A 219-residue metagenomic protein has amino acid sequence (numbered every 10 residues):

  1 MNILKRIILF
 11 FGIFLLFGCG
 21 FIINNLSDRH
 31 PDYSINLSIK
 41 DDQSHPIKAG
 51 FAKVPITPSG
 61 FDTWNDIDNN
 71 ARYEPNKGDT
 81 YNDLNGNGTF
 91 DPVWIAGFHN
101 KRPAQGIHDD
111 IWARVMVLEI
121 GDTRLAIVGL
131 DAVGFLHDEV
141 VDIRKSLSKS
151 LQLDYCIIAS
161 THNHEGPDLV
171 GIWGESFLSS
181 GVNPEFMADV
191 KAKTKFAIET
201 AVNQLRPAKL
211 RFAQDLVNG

Functional and structural regions predicted by a protein language model:
N2-I3, I111: Short alpha-helical segments used as structural interaction elements across diverse proteins
I3-L4, F51: Intrinsically disordered, low-complexity sequence elements enriched in Ser/Thr/Gly/Pro
L4-L26: N-terminal type II signal-anchor transmembrane helix that functions as the membrane-insertion/stop-transfer segment
G20-G219: Conserved beta-alpha junction segments in alpha/beta enzyme cores
